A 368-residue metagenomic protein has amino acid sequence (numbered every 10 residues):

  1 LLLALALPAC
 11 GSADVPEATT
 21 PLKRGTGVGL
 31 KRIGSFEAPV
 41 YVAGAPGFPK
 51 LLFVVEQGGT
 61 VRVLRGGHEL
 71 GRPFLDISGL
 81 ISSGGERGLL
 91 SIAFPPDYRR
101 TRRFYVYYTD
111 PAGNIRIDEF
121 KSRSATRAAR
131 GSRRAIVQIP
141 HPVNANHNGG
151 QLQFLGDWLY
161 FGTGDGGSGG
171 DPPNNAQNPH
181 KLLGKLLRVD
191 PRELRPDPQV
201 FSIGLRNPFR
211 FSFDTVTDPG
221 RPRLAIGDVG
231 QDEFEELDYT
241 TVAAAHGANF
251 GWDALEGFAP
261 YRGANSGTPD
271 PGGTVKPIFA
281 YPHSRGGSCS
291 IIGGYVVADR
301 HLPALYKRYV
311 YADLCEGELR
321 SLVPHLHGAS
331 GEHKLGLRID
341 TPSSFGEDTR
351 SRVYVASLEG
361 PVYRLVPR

Functional and structural regions predicted by a protein language model:
L1-A9: Bacterial N-terminal signal peptides
C10-G170, R210-F234, G287-V323, H327 (+1 more regions): Acidic, Gly/Ser/Thr-rich repeat motifs that build Ca2+-stabilized beta-propeller blades
R72-R87, S132-N148, L182, L187 (+2 more regions): Surface-exposed loop and turn segments in beta-propeller and other repeat-based domains that flank or scaffold
I117-A125, N175-P191, T241: Beta-propeller blade signature
T163-G167, N174, P179, R188 (+4 more regions): Beta-propeller blade termini and top-face loops
N174-L182, Q199-N207, S212, V229: Short, contiguous, pocket-lining structural segments that sit at or immediately flank catalytic/ligand-binding sites
E235, Y239, A243-F258: Beta-propeller fold recognition
G328-T349: Conserved blade-ending motifs and adjacent loop-strand segments that build the rim/top face of beta-propeller domains
